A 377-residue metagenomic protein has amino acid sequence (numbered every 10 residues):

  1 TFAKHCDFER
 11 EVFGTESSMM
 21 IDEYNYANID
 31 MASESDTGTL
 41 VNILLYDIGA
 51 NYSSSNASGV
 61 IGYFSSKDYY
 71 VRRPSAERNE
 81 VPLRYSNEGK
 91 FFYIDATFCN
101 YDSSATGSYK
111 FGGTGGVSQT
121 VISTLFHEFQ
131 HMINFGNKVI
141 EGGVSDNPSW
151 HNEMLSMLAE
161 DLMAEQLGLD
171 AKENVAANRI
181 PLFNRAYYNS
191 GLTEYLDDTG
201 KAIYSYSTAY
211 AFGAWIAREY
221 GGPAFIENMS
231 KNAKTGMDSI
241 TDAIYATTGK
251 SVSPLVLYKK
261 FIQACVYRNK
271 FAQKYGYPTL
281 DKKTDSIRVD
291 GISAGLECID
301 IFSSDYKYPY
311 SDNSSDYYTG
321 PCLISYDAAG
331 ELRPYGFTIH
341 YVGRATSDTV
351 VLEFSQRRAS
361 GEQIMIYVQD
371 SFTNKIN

Functional and structural regions predicted by a protein language model:
T1-P148, L155, Q166-L167: Juxtacatalytic substrate-recognition/specificity segment
Y24-T37, S54-S86, N100-G116, E173-K201 (+2 more regions): Surface-exposed intrinsically disordered loops and tails
S35-T37, S205-S207, T346: Solvent-exposed loop and beta-edge segments used for protein-protein assembly and interaction
Q119, S123-T124, V139-A209, A214 (+2 more regions): Acidic/His/Gly-enriched intrinsically disordered linker/tail segments that often contain short helix/coil "MoRF-like"
T235-N377: Beta/coil-rich, acidic/histidine-enriched accessory regions frequently appended to metallopeptidases
